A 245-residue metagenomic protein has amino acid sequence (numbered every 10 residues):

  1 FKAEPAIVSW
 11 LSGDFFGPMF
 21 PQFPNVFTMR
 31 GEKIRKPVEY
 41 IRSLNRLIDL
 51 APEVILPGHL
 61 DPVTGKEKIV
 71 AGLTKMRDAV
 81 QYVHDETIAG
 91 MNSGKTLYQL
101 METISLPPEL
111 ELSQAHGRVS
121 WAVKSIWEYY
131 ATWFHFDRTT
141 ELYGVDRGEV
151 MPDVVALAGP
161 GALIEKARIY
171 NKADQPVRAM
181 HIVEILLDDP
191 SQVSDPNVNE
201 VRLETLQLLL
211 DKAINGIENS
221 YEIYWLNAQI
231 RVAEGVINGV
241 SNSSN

Functional and structural regions predicted by a protein language model:
F1-S93: Metallo-beta-lactamase
I48-V54, P62-N245: Accessory terminal helices/loops
